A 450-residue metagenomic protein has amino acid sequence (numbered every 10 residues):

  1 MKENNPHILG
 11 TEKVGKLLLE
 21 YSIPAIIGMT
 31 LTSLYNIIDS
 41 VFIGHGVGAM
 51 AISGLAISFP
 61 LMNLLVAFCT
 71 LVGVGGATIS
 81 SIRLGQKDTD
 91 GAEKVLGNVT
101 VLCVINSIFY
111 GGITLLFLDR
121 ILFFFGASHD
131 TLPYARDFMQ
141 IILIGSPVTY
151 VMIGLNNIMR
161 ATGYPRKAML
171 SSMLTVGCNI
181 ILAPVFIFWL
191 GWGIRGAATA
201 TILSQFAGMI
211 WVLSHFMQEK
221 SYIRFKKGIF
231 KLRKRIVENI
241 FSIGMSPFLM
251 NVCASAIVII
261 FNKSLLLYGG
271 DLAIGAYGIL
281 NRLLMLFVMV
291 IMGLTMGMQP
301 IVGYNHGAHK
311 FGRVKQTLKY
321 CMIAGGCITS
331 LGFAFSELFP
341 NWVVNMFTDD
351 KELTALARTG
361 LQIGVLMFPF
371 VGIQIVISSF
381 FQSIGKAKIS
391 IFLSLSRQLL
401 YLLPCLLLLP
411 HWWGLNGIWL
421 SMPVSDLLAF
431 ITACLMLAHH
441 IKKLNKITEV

Functional and structural regions predicted by a protein language model:
M1-S22, S80-P147, W189-G244, V302-M367 (+1 more regions): Short alpha-helical transmembrane segments in multi-pass integral membrane proteins
T11, G15-L34, I38, L61-F68 (+7 more regions): Residue-level signal for short hydrophobic patches within transmembrane helices of multi-pass membrane transporters
L19, L34-Y35, V72, I113-F117 (+13 more regions): Residue-level signal for transmembrane alpha-helical positions in Major Facilitator Superfamily
E20-D39, I141, T175, S204-G208 (+3 more regions): Transmembrane helical elements of multi-pass membrane transporters/channels
L34-S53, L122-H129, V185-W192, S255-R282 (+4 more regions): Helix-terminus/linker motif at the lipid-water interface of multi-pass membrane proteins
I52-G112, T149-A168, Y277-A334, L338-P340 (+1 more regions): Small-residue-rich hydrophobic transmembrane alpha-helices
L64-A67, N179-A183, M209-L213, M285-M289 (+4 more regions): Hydrophobic transmembrane alpha-helices of multi-pass small-molecule transporters
I141-R160, S171-N179, A197-I210, M292-T295 (+3 more regions): Short runs within selected transmembrane alpha-helices of multi-pass transporters and secretion channels
